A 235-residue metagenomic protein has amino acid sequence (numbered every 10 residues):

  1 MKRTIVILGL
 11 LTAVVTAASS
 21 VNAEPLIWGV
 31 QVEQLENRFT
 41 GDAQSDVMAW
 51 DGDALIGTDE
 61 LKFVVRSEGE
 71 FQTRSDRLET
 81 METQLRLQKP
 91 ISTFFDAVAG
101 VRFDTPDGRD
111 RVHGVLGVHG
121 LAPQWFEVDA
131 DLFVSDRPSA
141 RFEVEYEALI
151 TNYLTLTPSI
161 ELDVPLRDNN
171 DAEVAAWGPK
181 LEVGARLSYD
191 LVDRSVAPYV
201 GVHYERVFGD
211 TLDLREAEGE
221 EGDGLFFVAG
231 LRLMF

Functional and structural regions predicted by a protein language model:
V21-R74, K89, F227: Outer-membrane beta-barrel initiation region
V30-R38, L61-Q72, F95-T105, V118-S135 (+1 more regions): Transmembrane beta-strand segments that form the barrel wall of outer-membrane beta-barrel proteins
D46-W50, E79-T83, D110-G114, D136-A140 (+2 more regions): Residues that define the transmembrane beta-barrel architecture of outer-membrane proteins
D59-L61, Q88-F94, L121-W125, L149-Y153 (+1 more regions): Outer-membrane beta-barrel channels and translocator barrels
E70-Q72, F103, D129-A130, D168-E173 (+1 more regions): Extracellular loop and loop/strand-boundary signature of outer-membrane beta-barrel proteins
R74-L78, G108-R111, S139-R141, T155 (+2 more regions): Outer-membrane beta-barrel proteins
F126-A175: A contiguous pocket-lining binding segment that forms or flanks enzyme active sites
A185-L191, G222-F235: Outer-membrane beta-barrel "beta-signal"
